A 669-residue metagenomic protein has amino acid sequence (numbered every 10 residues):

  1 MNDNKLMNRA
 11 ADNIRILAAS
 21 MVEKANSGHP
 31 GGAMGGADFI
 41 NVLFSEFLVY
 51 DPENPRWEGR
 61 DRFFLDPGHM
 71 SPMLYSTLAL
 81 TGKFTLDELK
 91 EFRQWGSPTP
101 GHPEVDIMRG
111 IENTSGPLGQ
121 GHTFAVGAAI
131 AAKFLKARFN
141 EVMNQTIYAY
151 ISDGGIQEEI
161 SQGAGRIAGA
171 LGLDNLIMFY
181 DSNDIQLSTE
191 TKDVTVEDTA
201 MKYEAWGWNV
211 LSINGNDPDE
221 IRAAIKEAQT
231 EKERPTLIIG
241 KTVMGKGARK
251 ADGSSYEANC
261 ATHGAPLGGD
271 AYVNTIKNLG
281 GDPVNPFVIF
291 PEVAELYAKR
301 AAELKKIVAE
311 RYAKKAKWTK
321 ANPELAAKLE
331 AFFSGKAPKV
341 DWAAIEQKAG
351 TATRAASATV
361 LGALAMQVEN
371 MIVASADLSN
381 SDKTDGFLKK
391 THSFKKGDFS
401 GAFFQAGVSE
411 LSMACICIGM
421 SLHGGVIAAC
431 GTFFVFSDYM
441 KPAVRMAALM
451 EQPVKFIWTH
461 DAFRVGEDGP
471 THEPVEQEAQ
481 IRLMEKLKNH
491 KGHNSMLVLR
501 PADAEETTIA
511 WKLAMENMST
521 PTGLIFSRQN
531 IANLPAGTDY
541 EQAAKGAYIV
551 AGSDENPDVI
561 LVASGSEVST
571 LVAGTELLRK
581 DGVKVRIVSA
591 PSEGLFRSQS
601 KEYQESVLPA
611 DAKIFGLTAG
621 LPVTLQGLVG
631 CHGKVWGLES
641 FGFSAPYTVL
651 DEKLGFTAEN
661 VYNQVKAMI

Functional and structural regions predicted by a protein language model:
M1-T146, A294-E295, K299-I525, N530-A532 (+4 more regions): Thiamine diphosphate
Q94-D106, F124, I130, F134-N144 (+4 more regions): Thiamine diphosphate
G127, Q145-E158: DG-centered beta-turn motif at the end of beta-strands
Y148, I372, I560-V562: Conserved beta-strand elements of the Class I
A149-Y150, M178, A374, F615: Residue-level marker for buried hydrophobic side chains located in beta-strands that build the well-ordered beta-sheet
S152-G155, T242, L378, F433 (+1 more regions): Active-site metal-binding loops of divalent metal-dependent hydrolases
G155-I160, D217-I221, A349-A355, P501-T508 (+2 more regions): Active-site glycine- and acidic-residue-rich loops that bind and position anionic ligands or nucleotide-like cofactors
